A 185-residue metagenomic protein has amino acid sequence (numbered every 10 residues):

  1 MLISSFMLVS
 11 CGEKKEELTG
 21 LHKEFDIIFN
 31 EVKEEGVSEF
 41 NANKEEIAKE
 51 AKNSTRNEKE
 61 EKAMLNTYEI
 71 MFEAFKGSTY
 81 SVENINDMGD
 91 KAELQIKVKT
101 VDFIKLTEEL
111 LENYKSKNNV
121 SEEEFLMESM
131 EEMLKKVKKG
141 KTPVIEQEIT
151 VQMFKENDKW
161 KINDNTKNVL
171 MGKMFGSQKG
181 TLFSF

Functional and structural regions predicted by a protein language model:
M1-I3: Sec-dependent N-terminal signal peptides
M7-S10: C-terminal motif of bacterial Sec signal peptides marking the signal peptidase cleavage site
E13-V82: Core segments of small alpha/beta cavity-forming domains
E60-E61, D102-I145: Mixed-charge, low-complexity intrinsically disordered segments
D87-K91, N157: Residue-level signal for tight coil/turn positions that link beta-strands
D90-T100: A short hydrophobic beta-strand element
V98-I104, K155: Beta-strand elements of well-folded, non-transmembrane domains
N118-F125, K141-F183: Short beta-strand edge/turn micro-motifs at domain boundaries
